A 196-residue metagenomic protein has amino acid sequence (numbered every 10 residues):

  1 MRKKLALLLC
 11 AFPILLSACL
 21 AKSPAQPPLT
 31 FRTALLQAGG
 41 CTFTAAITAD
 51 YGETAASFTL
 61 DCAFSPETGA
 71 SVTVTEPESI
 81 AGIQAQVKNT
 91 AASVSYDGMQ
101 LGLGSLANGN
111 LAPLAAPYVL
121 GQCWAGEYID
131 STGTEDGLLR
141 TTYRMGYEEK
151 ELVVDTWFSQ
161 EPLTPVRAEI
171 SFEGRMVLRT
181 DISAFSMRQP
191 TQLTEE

Functional and structural regions predicted by a protein language model:
M1-S17: Sec-dependent bacterial lipoprotein signal peptides
L15-P66, Q189-E196: N-terminal leader/targeting segments and the immediate start of mature chains
T42-A45, S57, A85-N89, R167-I170 (+1 more regions): Extended beta-sheet lipid-handling architectures
I47-E53, C62-T68, E76-E78, F158-Q160 (+2 more regions): Beta-strand elements of well-folded, non-transmembrane domains
T54-L60, S79-V87, K150, R175-R179: Amphipathic hydrophobic-ligand
S65-Y118: An acidic-aromatic
A92-V94, W124-E135: Short secondary-structure junctions
D130-E196: Gly/Pro-enriched, hydrophobic low-complexity segments that function as extracytoplasmic propeptides/linkers
